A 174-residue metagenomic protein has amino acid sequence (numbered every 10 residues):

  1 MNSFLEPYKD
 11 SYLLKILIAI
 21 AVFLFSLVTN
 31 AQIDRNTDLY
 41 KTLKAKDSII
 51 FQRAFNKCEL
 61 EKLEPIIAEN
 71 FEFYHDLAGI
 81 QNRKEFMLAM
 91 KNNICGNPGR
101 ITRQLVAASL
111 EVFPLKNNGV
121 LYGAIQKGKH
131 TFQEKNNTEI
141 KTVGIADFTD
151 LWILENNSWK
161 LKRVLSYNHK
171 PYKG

Functional and structural regions predicted by a protein language model:
M1-T37: Bacterial Sec-dependent N-terminal signal peptides
A21, T29-E69: Short, low-complexity N-terminal intrinsically disordered segments enriched in polar/charged residues
Q32-D34, N137-V143, P171-G174: A short acidic/glycine-rich loop-to-helix N-cap element
Y40-K41, E59-K129, T142: A solvent-exposed, acidic/Ser-Thr-rich amphipathic alpha-helical stretch
I67, H130-F132, L165-N168: Short beta-strand segments enriched in hydrophobic/aromatic residues within well-folded beta-rich domains
H130-N136, W152: Beta-strand elements of well-folded, non-transmembrane domains
V143-Y172: Short beta-strand edge/turn micro-motifs at domain boundaries
